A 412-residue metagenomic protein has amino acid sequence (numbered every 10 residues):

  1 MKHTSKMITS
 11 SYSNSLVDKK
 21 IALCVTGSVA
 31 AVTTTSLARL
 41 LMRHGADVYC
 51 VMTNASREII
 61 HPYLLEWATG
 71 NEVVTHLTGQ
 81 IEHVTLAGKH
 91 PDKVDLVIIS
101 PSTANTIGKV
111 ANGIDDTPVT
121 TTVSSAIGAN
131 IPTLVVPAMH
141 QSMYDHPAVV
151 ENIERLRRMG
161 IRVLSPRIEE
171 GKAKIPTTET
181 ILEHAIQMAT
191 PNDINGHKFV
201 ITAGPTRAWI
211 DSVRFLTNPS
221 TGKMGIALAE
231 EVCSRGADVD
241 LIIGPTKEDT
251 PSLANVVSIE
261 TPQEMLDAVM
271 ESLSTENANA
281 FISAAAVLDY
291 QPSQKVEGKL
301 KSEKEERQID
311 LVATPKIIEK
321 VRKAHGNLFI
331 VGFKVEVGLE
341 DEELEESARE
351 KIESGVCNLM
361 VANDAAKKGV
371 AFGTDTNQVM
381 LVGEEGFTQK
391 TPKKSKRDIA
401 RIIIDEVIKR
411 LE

Functional and structural regions predicted by a protein language model:
M1-E412: A cross-family phosphate/adenosyl-ligand binding-site feature
